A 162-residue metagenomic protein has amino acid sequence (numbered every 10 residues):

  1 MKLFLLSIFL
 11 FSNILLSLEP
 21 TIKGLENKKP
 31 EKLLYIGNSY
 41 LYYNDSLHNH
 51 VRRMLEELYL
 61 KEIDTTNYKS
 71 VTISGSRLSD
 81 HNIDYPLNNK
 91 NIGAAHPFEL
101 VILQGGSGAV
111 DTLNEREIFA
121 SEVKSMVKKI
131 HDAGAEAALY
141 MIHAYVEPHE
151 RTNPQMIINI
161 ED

Functional and structural regions predicted by a protein language model:
L3-S12: Sec-dependent N-terminal signal peptides
I14-L16: Sec/Tat signal peptide C-region and signal peptidase I cleavage site
L18-S70, N91: Serine-esterase "nucleophile elbow" of acetyl-processing enzymes
H48-V51, I83-Y85, R116-I118, T152-P154: Short, glycine/charged-enriched secondary-structure capping and boundary segments
T66-S79, I142-E147: Acidic helix-start/capping segments at beta-turn-to-alpha-helix junctions
S74-N91, T152-N153: Charged, often glycine-rich, active-site loop that binds/positions anionic groups
K90-D162: Alpha-helical cap/lid subdomain in secreted, periplasmic, or secretory-pathway luminal O-acyl-processing enzymes
